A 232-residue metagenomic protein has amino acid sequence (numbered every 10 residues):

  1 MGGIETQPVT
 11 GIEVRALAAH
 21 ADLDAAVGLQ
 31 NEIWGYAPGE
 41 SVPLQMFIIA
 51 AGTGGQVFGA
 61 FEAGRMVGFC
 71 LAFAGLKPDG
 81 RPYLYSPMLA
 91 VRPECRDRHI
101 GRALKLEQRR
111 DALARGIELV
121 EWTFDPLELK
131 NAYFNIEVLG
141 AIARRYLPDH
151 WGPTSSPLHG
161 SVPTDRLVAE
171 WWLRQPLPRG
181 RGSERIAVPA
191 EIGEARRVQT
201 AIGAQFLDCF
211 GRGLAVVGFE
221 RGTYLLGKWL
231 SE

Functional and structural regions predicted by a protein language model:
M1-H20, G180-R181: Conserved N-terminal entry element of GNAT/NAT acetyltransferase domains
I12-R92, V217-E220, W229: A conserved beta-strand-loop-helix scaffold within acyl/acetyltransferase catalytic domains
R92-E94, F124: Active-site acidic-Proline motif in GNAT/NAT acetyltransferases
D97-A112, N131, A201: Conserved acetyl-CoA-binding loop-helix of GNAT-fold acetyltransferases
A112-D125: Conserved GNAT acetyl-CoA-binding A-motif
T123, G140-H159, G218: Conserved catalytic-core motifs of GNAT/GCN5-like acyltransferases
D149-G180, G227-E232: C-terminal "cap" of GNAT-fold acetyltransferases
G182-E232: Charged, low-complexity intrinsically disordered regulatory/assembly segments
